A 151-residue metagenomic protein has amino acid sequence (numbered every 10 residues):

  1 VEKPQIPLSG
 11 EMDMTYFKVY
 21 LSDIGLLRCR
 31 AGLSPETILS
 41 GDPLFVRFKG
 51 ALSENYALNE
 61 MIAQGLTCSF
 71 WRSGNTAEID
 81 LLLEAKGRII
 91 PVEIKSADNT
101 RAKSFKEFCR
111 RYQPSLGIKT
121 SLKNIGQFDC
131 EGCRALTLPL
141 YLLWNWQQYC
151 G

Functional and structural regions predicted by a protein language model:
V1-K86: Accessory nucleic acid-recognition modules appended to NTPase machines
Y20, S69, V92, L116-T120 (+1 more regions): Hydrophobic/aromatic beta-strand patches that form the interior of the parallel beta-sheet core in alpha/beta enzyme
C29, A102, G126-C130: Switch/connector loops and helix/strand junctions flanking conserved nucleotide-binding motifs in nucleotide-processing
A63, E107-S115: Arginine/glycine-rich "motif VI" loop of SF2 helicases in the C-terminal RecA-like domain
S73, Q113-G132: Nucleic-acid nuclease catalytic cores
R88-N99: Active-site ExK catalytic segment of metal-dependent nucleases
D98-E107: Active-site-adjacent loop/helix micro-motif of nuclease/hydrolase catalytic cores
N124-G151: Domain-level recognition of nuclease-like catalytic cores that cleave nucleotide substrates
